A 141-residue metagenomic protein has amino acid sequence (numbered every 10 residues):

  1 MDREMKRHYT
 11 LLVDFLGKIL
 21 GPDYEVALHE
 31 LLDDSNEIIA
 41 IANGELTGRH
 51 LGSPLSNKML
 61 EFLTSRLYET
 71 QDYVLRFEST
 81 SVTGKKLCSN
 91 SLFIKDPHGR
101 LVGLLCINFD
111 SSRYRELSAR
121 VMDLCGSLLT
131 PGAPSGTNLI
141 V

Functional and structural regions predicted by a protein language model:
M1-I19, L104, F109-V141: Juxtadomain coupling helices with adjacent low-complexity linkers
V13-L75, T80-V82: Structured interaction and signal-relay segments at domain junctions
I39-N43, S89, P131: Short amphipathic alpha-helical patches
K58, F62-L124: Sensory/regulatory domains in signal-transduction proteins
